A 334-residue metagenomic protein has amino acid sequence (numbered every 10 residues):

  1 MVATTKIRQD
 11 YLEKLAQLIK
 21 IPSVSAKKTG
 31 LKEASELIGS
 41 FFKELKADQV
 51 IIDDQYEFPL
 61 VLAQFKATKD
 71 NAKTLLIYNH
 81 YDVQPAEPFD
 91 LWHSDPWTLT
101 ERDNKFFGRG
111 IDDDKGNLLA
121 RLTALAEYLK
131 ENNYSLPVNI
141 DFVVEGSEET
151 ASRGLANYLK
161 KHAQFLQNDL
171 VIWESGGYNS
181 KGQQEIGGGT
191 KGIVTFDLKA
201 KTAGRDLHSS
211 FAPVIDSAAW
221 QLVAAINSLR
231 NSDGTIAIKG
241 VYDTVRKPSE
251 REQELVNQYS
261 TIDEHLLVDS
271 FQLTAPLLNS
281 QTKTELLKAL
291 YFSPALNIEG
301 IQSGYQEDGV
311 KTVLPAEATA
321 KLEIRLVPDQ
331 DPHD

Functional and structural regions predicted by a protein language model:
M1-E87, E317, K321: N-terminal helical capping/dimerization or prosegment-like subdomains of hydrolases acting on amide or phosphate bonds
A72-D141: Active-site metal-coordination/substrate-binding segment of hydrolases, especially metallo-dependent peptidases
D112, T202-D206, I324-D331: A generic structural motif
D114-G189: Acidic/histidine-rich catalytic neighborhood of metal-dependent amide-processing enzymes
N179, G188, H208-I301, D329-D334: Acidic-enriched catalytic cores of C-N bond-cleaving enzymes acting on peptides and small amides
Q184-G188, E307-T312: Short beta-strand/turn micro-motifs at beta-sheet edges
E185-K201: Flexible glycine/proline-rich, aromatic-decorated loop/lid segments
G309-D334: C-terminal substrate/ligand-recognition segments
